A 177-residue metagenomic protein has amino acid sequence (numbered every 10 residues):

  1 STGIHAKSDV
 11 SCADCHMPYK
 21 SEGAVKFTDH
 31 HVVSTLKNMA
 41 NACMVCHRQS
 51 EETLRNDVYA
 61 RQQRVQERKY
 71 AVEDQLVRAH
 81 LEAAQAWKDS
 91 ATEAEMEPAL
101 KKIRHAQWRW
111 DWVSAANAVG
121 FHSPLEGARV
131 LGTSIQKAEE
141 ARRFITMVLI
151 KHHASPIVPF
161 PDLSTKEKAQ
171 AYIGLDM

Functional and structural regions predicted by a protein language model:
S1-Y70, T92, V113-L125: Inter-heme linker and motif-flanking segments adjacent to c-type heme-binding CXXCH motifs in c-type cytochromes
V58-Q62, Q66-M177: Mature extracytoplasmic or organellar-lumen-exposed domains after removal of signal/transit peptides
